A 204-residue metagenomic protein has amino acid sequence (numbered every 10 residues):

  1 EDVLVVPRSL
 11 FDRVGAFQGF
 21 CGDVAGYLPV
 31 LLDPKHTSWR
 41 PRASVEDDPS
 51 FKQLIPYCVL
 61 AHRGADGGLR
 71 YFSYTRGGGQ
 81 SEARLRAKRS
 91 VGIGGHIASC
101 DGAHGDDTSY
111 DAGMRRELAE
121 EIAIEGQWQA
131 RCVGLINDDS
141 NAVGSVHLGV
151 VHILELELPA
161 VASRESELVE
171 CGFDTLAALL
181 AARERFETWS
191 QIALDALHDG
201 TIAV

Functional and structural regions predicted by a protein language model:
E1-G19: Short, extreme N-terminal leader segments that mark the start of a protein/domain
V6-L10, R86-G102, G134-V204: Nudix hydrolase/Nudix homology domain
Q18-G67, R76-E82: Acidic, metal-coordinating catalytic segment for phosphate/diphosphate chemistry, firing primarily on the Nudix
L54-Y57, Y110, V150: Residue-level detector of short, conserved catalytic/binding motifs and their immediate flanks
R63, I122-G126: A short, structured loop/turn motif at beta-sheet edges
G67-F72, Q129, G149-V150: Conserved active-site beta-strand-loop modules that form the wall/rim of enzyme catalytic pockets and either contain
R70-E120: Conserved Nudix-box catalytic region and its N-terminal flanking loop in Nudix hydrolases and closely related
E125-G134: A short coil-to-beta-strand element that immediately follows conserved catalytic motifs
